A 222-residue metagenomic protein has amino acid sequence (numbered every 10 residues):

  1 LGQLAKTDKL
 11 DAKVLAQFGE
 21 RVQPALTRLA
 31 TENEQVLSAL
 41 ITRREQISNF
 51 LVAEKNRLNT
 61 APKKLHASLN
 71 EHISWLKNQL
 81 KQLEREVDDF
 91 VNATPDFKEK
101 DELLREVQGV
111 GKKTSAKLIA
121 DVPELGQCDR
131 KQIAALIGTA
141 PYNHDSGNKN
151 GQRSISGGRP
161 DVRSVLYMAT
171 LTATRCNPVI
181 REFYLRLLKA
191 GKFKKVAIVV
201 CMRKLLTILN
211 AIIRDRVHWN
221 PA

Functional and structural regions predicted by a protein language model:
L1-L103: Long, charge-rich intrinsically disordered scaffolds of nucleic-acid metabolism proteins
V22-L26, P123-Q127, A173-V179, L206-P221: Short helix-capping/linker segments at secondary-structure and domain boundaries
N78-V91, P95, K112-G126, S164-T170: Amphipathic, charged-and-aliphatic alpha-helical interface segments that function as noncatalytic docking
K100-P123, I133: Helix-hairpin-helix
K117-A190, K194: Phosphate-backbone recognition surface of nucleic-acid-processing proteins
G147-Q152, F183-A222: Low-complexity, acidic/Ser/Thr- and charged residue-rich accessory regions of DNA metabolism proteins
